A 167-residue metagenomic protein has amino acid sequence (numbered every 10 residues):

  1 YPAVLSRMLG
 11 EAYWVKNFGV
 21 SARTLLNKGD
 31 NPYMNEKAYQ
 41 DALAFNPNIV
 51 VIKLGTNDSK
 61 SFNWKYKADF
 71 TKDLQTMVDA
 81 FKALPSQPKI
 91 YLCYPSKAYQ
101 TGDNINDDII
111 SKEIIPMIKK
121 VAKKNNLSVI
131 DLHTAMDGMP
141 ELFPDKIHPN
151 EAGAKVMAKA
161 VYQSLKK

Functional and structural regions predicted by a protein language model:
Y1-V20, K37-N46: Serine-esterase "nucleophile elbow" of acetyl-processing enzymes
G10-K16, F45-V51, P85-I90, K124-S128: Loop/turn elements at helix/coil->beta-strand transitions in domains of secreted/extracellular proteins
N17-Y33, L43-W64, P95, K123 (+1 more regions): Cell-envelope and extracellular/periplasmic
T24-G29, K60-K67, N104-I105, L142-H148: Second-shell loop/turn segments in exported
P32-N35, Y66-Q75, D108-I115: Charged helix-capping and loop-helix junction motifs
K53-N57, D79-K112: Active-site segments of SGNH/GDSL-like serine hydrolases that catalyze O-acetyl group transfer/hydrolysis on lipids
D69-C93, I115-V121, N125-L127: Charged, glycine-enriched surface loops/patches that mediate electrostatic binding to polyanionic ligands
S96-K167: Catalytic His-Asp segment of secreted/periplasmic serine-dependent ester chemistry enzymes
